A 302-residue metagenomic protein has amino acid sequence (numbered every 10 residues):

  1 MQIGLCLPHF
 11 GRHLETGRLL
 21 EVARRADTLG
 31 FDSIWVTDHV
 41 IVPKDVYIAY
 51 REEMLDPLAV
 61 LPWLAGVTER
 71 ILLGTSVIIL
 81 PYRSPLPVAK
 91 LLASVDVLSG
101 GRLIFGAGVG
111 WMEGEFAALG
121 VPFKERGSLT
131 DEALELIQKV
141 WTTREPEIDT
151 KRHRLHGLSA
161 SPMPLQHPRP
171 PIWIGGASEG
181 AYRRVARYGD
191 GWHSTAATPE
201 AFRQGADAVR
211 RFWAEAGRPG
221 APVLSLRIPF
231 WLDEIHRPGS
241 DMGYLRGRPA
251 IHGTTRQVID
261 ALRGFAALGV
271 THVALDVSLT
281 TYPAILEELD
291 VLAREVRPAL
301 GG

Functional and structural regions predicted by a protein language model:
M1-G302: Active-site-adjacent structural elements that line small-molecule/cofactor binding pockets in enzymes
